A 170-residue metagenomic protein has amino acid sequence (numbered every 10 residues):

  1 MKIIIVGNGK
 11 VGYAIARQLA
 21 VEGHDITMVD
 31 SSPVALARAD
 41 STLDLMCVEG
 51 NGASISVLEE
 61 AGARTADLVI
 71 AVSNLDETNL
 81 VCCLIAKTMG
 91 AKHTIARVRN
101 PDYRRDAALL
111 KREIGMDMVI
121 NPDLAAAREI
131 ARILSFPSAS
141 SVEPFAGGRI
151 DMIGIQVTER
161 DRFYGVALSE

Functional and structural regions predicted by a protein language model:
M1-E170: Cytosolic regulatory regions of ion transport systems
